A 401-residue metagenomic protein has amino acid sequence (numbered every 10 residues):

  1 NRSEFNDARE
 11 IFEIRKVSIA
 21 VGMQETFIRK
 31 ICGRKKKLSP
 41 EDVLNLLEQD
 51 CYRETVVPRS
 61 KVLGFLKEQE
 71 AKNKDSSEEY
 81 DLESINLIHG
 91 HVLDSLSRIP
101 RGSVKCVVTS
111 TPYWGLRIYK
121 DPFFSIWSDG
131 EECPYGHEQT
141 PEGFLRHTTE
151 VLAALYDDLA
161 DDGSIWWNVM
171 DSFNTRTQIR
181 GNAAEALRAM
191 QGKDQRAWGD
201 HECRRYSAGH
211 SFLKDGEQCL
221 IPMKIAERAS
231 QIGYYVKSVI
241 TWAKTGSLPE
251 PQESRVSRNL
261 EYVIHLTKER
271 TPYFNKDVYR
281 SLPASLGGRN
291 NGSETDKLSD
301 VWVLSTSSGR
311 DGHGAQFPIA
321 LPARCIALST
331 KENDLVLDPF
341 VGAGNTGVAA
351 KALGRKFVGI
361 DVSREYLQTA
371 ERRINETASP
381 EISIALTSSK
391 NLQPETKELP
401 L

Functional and structural regions predicted by a protein language model:
N1-F12: Short, amphipathic alpha-helical "recognition" segments used to contact nucleic acids or chromatin
A8-E10, A20, K35: Helix-turn-helix/winged-helix DNA-binding modules
I11-E13, L38, D334: Residue-level signal for the short linker/turn that defines the boundary of a DNA-recognition helix
R15, I19, L337: Residues within the helices of the helix-turn-helix
R15-K16, G33-K36, P40-T109, W114: SAM-dependent nucleic-acid methyltransferase catalytic core
M23-K37: Recognition helix of helix-turn-helix/homeodomain-like DNA-binding domains that insert into the DNA major groove
T26, K74-T369, E376-T377, L399-L401: Core catalytic lobe of class I
L47-K67, N168, K224, E371-L401: Class I S-adenosyl-L-methionine-dependent methyltransferase module
